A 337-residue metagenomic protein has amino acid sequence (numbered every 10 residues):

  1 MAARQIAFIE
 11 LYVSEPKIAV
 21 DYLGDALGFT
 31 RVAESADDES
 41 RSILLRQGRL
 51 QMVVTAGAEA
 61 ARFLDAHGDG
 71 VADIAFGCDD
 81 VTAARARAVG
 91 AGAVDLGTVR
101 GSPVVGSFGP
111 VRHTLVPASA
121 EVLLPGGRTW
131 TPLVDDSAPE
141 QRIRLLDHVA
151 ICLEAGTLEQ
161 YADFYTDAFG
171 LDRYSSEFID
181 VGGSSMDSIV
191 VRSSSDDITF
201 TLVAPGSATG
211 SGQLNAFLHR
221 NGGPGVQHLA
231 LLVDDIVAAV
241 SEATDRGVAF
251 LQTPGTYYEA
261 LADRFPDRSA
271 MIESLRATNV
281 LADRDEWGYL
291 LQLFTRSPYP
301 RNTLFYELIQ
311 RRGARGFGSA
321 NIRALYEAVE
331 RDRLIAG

Functional and structural regions predicted by a protein language model:
M1-K17, V71-F76, L123-A162, P224-L231 (+2 more regions): N-terminal beta-strand motif that seeds the catalytic metal site of vicinal oxygen chelate
M1-M52, G90, L96, G101-S107 (+5 more regions): Core segments of cupin and vicinal oxygen chelate
R4-S14, R62-R85, P103-G106, R144-A155 (+1 more regions): Vicinal oxygen chelate
V13, H228-A238, E242-L251, Y257-G337: C-terminal functional regions that serve as terminal interaction/effector modules
T30, A58-D65, V116-S119, E140 (+1 more regions): ER-lumen resident redox/N-glycosylation machinery signature
M52-V53, T199-F200, G210, R301 (+1 more regions): Short loop/beta submotifs within extracellular cysteine-rich repeat domains
H67-E140, A150-C152, P298-P300, F305 (+2 more regions): Hydrophobic, ordered structural segments
W130, S195-G212: Active-site-adjacent "gating/activation" loops or surface patches in catalytic cores
